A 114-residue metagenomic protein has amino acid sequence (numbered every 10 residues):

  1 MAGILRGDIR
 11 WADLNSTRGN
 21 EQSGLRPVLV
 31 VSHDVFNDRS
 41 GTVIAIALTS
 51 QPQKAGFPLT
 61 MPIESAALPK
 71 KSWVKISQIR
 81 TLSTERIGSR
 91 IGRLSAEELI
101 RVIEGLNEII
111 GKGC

Functional and structural regions predicted by a protein language model:
M1-C114: Conserved functional hotspots at enzyme active or ligand-binding sites that engage polyanionic ligands
